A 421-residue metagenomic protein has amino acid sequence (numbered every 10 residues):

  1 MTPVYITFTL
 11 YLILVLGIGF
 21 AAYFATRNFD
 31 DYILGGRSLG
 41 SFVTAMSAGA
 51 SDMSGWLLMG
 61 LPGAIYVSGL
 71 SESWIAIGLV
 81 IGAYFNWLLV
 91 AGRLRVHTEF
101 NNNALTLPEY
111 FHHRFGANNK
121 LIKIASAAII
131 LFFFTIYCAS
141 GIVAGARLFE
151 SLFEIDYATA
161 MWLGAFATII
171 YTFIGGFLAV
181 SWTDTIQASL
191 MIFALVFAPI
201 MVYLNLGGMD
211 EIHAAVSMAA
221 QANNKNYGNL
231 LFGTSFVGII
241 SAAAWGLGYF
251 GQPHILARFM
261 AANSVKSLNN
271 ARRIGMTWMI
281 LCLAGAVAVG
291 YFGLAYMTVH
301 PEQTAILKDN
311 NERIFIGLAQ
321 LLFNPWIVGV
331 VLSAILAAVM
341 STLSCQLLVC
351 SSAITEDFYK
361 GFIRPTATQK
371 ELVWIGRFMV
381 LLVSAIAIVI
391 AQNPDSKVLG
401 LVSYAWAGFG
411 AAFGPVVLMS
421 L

Functional and structural regions predicted by a protein language model:
M1-M59, T172-G175, A188, I200: Membrane-interface "cap" regions at the ends of multi-pass membrane proteins
T2-V4, G63-A76, I142-A158, L178-Q187 (+3 more regions): Transmembrane helix-loop boundary segments of multi-pass membrane transporters
T2-Y23, G35, L39, I65-E109 (+4 more regions): Extracellular loop-to-transmembrane helix junctions
I13-F29, N86-P108, I142, I170 (+5 more regions): Juxtamembrane interface elements at the cytosolic ends of transmembrane helices in multi-pass membrane proteins
L34-L39, V43, G60-I77, H112 (+2 more regions): Loop-to-helix junctions at membrane interfaces in multi-pass transport proteins
W74-T172, A242-G248, A337-S344, G376: Helix-loop-helix module between adjacent transmembrane segments
N102-P108, H112-A117, G176-A188, G251-A284 (+5 more regions): Hydrophobic, small-residue-rich membrane helices and short re-entrant helix-turn-helix hairpins that build
R114-I124, T355-D395, W406: Loop-to-transmembrane helix boundary motifs in multi-pass membrane proteins
